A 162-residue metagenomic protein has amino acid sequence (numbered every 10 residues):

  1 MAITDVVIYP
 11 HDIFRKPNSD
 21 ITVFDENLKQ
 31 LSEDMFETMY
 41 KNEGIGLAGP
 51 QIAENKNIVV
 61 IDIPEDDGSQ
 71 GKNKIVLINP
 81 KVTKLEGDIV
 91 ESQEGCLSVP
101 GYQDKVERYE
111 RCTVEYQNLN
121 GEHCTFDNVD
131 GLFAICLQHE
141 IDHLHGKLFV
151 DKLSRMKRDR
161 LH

Functional and structural regions predicted by a protein language model:
M1-H162: Positively charged
